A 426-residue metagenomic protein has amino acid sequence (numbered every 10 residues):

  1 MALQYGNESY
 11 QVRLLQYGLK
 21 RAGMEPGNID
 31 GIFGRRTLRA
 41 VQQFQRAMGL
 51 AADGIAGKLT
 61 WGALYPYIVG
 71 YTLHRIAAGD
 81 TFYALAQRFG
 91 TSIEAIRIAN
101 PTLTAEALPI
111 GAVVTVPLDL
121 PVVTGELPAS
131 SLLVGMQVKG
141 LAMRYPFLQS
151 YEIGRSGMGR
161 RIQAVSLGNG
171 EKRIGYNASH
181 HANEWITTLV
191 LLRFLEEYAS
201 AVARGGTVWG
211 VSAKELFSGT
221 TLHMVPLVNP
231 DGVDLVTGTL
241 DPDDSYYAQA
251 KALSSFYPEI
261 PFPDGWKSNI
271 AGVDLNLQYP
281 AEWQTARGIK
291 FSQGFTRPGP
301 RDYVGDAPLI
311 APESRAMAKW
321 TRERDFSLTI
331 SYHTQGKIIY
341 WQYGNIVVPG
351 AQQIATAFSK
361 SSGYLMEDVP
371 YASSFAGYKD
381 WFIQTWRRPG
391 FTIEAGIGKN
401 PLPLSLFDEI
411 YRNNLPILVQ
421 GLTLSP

Functional and structural regions predicted by a protein language model:
M1, Y17-D30: Extracellular-facing binding/remodeling surfaces
A2, A84, A95, P117-M158: Short glycine- and acidic-rich boundary segments immediately preceding or forming the N-terminal edge of structured
N7-Y17, D30-R35, P66-G90, A112 (+1 more regions): Primarily a LysM-type cell-wall glycan-binding module
N28-L38, D53-G57: A glycine-rich, coil/turn loop motif that links secondary-structure elements
V41, I96: Conserved hydrophobic/aromatic packing and binding residues within compact polymer-binding modules
Q163-K172, S179: Short beta-strand-to-loop junctions in surface cap/lid or active-site-entrance loops
E171, W185-L195, A199-Y340, V348: Active-site/substrate-binding loop(s) of hydrolase catalytic cores
Y279-P426: Metallocarboxypeptidase
